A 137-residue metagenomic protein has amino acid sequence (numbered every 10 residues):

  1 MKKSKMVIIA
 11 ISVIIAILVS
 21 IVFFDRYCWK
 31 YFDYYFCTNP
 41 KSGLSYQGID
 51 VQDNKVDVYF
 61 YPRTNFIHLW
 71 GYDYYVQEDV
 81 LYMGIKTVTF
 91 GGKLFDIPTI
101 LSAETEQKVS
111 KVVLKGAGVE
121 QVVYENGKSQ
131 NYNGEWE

Functional and structural regions predicted by a protein language model:
M1-M6: Positively charged n-region of N-terminal signal peptides that target proteins for export
I8-R26: Hydrophobic membrane-insertion alpha-helices, especially the h-region of bacterial N-terminal signal peptides
I21-G84: N-terminal export/targeting and maturation segments
P62, E78, I85-T89, G116-G118 (+1 more regions): A mature extracytoplasmic/lumenal domain signature
H68-G71, G92-T99, N133-E135: A short, polar/proline- and glycine-enriched secondary-structure boundary/capping micro-motif
G84-K111: An anionic, turn-rich surface loop/hairpin at beta-sheet edges that serves as a generic interaction/coordination patch
E104-E137: C-terminal partner/receptor-binding element of secreted or periplasmic proteins
